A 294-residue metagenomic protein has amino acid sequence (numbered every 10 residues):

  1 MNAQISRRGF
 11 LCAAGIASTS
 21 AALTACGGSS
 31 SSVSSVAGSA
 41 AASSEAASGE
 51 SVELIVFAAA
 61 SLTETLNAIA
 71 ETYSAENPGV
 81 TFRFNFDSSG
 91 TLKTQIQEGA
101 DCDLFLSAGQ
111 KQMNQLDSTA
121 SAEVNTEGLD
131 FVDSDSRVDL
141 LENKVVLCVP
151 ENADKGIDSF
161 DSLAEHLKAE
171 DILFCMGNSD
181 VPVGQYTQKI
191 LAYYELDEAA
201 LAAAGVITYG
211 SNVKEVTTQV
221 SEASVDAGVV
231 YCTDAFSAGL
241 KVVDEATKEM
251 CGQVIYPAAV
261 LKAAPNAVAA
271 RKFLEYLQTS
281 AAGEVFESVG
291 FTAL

Functional and structural regions predicted by a protein language model:
N2-S18: N-terminal secretory signal peptides and thylakoid transit peptides that target proteins across membranes
F10-L11, Q110-M113, S118-T119, L129 (+1 more regions): N-terminal hydrophobic signal/anchor transmembrane helix of membrane proteins
L23-A25: C-terminal motif of bacterial Sec signal peptides marking the signal peptidase cleavage site
G27-A75, G90, Q97, G109-Q110 (+4 more regions): Exported/periplasmic ABC-transporter solute-binding proteins
T91, E127-D133: N-terminal post-signal-peptidase region of extra-cytosolic proteins
D103-S107: Periplasmic-binding protein-like
